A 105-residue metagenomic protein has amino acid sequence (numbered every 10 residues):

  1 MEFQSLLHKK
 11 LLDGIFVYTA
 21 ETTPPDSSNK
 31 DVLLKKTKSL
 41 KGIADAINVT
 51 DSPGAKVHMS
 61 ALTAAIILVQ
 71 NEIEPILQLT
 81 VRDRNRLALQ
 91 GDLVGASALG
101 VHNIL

Functional and structural regions predicted by a protein language model:
M1-T23, S27-K30, K35: N-terminal amphipathic alpha-helix/helix-capping segment at the start of soluble metabolic enzymes
Y18-T22, D45-V49, P75-L79, I104-L105: Hydrophobic faces of well-ordered beta-strands that scaffold small-molecule active sites in alpha/beta enzyme cores
P24-N29, K41, D45-L62: Glycine-rich, proline-tolerant flexible connector loops at the mouths of alpha/beta enzymes
L33-L40, S60, A64, D92: A general structural detector for well-ordered alpha-helical segments in enzyme core domains, enriched
L40-K41, S97: Non-catalytic positions within long, well-ordered alpha-helices that form the structural scaffold/packing of enzyme
I43, G100-V101: Short loop/turn motifs at secondary-structure junctions
A55-Q78: Alpha-helix-loop-beta-strand connector modules within alpha/beta enzyme cores
V81-L99: Glycine-rich anion/phosphate-binding loops
